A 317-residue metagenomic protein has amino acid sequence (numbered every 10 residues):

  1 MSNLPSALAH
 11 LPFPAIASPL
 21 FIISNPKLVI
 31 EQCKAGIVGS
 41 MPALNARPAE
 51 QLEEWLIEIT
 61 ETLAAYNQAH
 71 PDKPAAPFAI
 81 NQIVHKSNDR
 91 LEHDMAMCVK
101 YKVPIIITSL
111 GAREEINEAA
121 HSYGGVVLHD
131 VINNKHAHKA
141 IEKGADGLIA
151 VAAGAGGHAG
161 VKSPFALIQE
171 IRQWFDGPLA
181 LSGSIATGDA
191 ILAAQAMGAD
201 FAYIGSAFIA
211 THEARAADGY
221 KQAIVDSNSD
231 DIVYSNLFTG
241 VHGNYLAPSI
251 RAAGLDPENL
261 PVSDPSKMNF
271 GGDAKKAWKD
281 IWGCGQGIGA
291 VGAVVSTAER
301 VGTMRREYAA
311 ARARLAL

Functional and structural regions predicted by a protein language model:
M1-P178: Active-site entrance/lid segments in N-terminal catalytic domains of soluble metabolic enzymes
I23, I185-A186: Residue-level detector of alpha-helix initiation sites
P164-A180, A186-L317: Conserved active-site-proximal phosphate/metal-binding subdomains
